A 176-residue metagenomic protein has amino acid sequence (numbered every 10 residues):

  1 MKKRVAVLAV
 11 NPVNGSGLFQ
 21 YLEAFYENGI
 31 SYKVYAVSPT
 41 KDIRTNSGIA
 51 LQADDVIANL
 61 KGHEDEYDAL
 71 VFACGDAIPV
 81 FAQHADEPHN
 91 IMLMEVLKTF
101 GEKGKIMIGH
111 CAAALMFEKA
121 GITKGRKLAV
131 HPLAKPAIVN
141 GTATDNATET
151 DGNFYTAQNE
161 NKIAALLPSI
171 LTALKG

Functional and structural regions predicted by a protein language model:
K2-F19, A24-A36, T40, A53-G176: Active-site-adjacent pocket-lining segments in enzyme domains
N46, Q52-A53: A cross-family phosphate/adenosyl-ligand binding-site feature
